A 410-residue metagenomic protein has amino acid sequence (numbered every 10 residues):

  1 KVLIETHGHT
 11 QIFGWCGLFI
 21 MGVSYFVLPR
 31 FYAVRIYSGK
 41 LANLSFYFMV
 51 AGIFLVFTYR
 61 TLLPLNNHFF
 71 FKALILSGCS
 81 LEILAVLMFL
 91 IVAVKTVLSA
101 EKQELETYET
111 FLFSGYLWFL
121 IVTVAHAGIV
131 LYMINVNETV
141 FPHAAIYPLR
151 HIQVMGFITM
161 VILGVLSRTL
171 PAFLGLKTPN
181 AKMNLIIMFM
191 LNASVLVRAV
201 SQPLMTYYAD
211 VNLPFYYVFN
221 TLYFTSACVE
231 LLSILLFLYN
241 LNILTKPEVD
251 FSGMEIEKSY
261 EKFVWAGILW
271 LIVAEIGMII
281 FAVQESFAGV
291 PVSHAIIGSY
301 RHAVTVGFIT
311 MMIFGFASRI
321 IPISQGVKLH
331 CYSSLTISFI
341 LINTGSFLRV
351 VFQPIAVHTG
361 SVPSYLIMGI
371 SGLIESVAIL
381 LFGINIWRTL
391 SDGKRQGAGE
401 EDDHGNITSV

Functional and structural regions predicted by a protein language model:
K1-V410: Hydrophobic alpha-helical transmembrane segments of multi-pass integral membrane proteins
